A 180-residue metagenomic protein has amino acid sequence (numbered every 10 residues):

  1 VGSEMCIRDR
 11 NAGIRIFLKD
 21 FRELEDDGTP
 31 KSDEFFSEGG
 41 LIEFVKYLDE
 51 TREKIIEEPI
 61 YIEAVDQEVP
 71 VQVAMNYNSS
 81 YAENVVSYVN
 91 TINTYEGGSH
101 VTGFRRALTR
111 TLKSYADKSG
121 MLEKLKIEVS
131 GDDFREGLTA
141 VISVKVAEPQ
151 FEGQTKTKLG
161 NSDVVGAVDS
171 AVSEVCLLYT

Functional and structural regions predicted by a protein language model:
G2-C6, Y179: Short, small-residue-biased leader/transition segments that mark boundaries at the very start of proteins
E4, E96, H100-G103, V164 (+1 more regions): Short amphipathic alpha-helical segments
G13-Q154: GHKL/Histidine-kinase-like ATPase module
S143, Y179-T180: An exposure/low-complexity boundary signal
P149-G166: Short, low-complexity, polybasic intrinsically disordered segments
S162-L178: Flexible helix-coil linker/hinge segments at domain or subdomain boundaries
